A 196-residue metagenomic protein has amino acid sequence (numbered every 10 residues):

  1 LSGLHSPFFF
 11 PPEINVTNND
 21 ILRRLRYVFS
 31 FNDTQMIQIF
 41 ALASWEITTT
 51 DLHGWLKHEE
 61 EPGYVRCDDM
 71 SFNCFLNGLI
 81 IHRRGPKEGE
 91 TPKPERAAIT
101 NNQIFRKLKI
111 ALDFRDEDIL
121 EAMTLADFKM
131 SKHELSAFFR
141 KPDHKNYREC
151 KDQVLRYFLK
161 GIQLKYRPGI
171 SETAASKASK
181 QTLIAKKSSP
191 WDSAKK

Functional and structural regions predicted by a protein language model:
L1-I14: N-terminal amphipathic/basic-hydrophobic helices that include classical n-h-c signal peptides and signal-anchor
E13-I14, L76-N101, P168-K196: Intrinsic disorder/low-complexity detector
I14, Y64, D68, A97 (+3 more regions): Residue-level marker of regulatory loop/turn positions in helix-turn-helix DNA-binding domains and in histidine
N15-F29, I99-I110: Short, amphipathic alpha-helical "recognition" segments used to contact nucleic acids or chromatin
N19, D69-N73, N102, E117 (+1 more regions): Non-catalytic, well-ordered alpha-helical scaffold segments
L25, F31-A43, T50, W55 (+3 more regions): A structural feature that tracks compact, well-ordered secondary-structure segments with a strong bias toward
Q35-E88: Acidic (E/D-rich), amphipathic helical modules within compact regulatory domains
E59, P86, N102-K107, D118: Non-catalytic amphipathic alpha-helical adaptor/oligomerization segments
